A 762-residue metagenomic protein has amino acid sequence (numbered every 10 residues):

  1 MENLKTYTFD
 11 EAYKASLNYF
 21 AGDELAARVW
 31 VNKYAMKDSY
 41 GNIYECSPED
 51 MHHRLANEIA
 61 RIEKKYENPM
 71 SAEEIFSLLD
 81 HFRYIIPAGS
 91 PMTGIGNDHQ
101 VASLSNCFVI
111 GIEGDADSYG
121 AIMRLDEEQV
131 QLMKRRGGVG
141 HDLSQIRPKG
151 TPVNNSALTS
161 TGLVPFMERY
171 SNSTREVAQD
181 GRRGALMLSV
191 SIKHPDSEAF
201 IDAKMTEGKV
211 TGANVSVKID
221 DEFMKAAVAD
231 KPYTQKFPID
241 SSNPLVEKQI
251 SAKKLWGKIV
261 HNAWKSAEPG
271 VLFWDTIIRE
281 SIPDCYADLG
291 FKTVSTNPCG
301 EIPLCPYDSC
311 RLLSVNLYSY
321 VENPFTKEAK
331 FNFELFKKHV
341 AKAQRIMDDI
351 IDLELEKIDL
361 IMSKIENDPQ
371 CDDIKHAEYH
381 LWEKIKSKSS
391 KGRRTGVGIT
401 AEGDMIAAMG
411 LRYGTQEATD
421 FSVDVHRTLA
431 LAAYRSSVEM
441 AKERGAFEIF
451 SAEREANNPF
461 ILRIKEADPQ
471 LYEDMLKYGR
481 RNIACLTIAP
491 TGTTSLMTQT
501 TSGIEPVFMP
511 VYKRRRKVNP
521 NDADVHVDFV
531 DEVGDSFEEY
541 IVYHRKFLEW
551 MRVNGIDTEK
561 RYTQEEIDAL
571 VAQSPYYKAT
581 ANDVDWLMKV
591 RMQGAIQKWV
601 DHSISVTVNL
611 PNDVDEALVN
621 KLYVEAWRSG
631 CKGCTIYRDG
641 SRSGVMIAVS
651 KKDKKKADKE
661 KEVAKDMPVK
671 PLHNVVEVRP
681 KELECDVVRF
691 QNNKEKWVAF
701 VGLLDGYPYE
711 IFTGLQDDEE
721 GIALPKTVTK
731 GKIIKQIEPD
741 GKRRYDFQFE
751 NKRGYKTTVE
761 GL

Functional and structural regions predicted by a protein language model:
M1-L104, W256-K265, V624, R628 (+3 more regions): Acidic/polar, glycine-rich intrinsically disordered N-terminal extensions of enzymes
E24, G300-I302, E354, I461 (+3 more regions): Catalytic alpha/beta core of large soluble enzyme barrels
M36, E58-K65, L78-N155, L163-F166 (+9 more regions): Function-dense linear segments that define catalytic or interfacial modules in macromolecule-processing proteins
A60-E113, G120, T234-N262, S266-V271 (+2 more regions): Gly/Pro-rich turn-and-neighbor structural signature
I75-F76, K236-I239, H339-K386, S390 (+4 more regions): Internal maturation/activation junctions in enzymes
S160-V164, T174-N262, P269, N323 (+4 more regions): Conserved catalytic alpha/beta cores of large enzymes that bind or transform nucleotide phosphates and polynucleotides
L471-K477, A648-L703: Short, Gly/Pro- and small/polar-rich lid/capping loops
